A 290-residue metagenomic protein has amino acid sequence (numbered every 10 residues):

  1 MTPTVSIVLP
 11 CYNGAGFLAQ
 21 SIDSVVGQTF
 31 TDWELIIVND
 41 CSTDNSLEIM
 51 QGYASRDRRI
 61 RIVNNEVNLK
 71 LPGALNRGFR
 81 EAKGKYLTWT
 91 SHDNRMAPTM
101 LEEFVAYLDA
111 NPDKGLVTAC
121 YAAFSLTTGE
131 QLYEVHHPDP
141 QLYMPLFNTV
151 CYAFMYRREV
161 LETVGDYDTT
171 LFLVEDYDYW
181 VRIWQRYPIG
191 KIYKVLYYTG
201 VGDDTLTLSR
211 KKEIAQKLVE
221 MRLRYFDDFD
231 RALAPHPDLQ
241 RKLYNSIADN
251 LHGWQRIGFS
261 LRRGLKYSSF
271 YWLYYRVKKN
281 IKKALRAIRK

Functional and structural regions predicted by a protein language model:
P3-S6, E34, D178: Cell-envelope/extracellular polymer assembly enzymes that use nucleotide-activated donors
D23-D32: Short, acidic, metal-binding catalytic loop of nucleotide-sugar glycosyltransferases
T31, N39-E48, V67, S91: A conserved acidic beta->alpha catalytic loop
N65-A82: Glycine-rich, basic loop-to-helix element that forms the pyrophosphate-binding segment of sugar-nucleotide handling
R80, A119, E134-M221: Conserved nucleotide-sugar donor-binding catalytic segment
L87: Short aromatic/hydrophobic "clamp" motif used to bind/position activated sugar donors
T99-Q131: Conserved donor NDP-sugar-binding/catalytic core segment of glycosyltransferases
Y177-D178, Q185, V195-K290: C-terminal subregions of glycosyltransferases and related glycan-biosynthesis enzymes
